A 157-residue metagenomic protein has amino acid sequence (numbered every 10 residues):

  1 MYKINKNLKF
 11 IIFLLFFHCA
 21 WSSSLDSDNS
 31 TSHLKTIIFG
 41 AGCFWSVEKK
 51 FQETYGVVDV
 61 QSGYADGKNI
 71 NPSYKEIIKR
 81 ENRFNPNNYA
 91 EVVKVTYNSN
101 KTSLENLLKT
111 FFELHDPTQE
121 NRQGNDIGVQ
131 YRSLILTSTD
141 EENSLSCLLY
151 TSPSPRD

Functional and structural regions predicted by a protein language model:
Y2, C19-S152, R156: Flexible coil/turn and secondary-structure edge motifs
Y2-K9: Bacterial N-terminal signal peptides that target proteins for export
F10-H18: Bacterial N-terminal signal peptides
